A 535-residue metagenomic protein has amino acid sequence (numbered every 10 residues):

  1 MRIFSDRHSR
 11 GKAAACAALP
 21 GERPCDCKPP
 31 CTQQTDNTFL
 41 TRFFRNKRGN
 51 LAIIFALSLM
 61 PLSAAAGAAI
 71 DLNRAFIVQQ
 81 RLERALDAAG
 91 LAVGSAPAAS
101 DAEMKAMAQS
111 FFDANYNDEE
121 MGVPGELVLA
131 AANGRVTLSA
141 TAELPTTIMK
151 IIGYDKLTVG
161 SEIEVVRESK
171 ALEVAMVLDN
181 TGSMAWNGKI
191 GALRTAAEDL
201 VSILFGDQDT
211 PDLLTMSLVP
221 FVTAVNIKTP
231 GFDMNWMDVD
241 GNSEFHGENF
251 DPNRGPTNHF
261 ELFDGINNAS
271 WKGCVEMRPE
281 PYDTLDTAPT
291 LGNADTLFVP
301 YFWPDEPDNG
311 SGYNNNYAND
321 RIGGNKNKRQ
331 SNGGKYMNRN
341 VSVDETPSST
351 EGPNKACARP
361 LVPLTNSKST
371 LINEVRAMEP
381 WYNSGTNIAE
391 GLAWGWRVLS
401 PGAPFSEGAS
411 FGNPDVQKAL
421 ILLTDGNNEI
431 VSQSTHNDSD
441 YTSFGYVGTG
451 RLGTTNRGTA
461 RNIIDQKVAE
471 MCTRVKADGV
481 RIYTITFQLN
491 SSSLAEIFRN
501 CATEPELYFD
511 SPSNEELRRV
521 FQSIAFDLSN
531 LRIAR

Functional and structural regions predicted by a protein language model:
R2-F4, C16, C27, C31 (+6 more regions): Low-complexity, S/T/G/P-rich flexible repeat/linker segments used as non-globular hinges and stalks within
R2-I3, A98-A102, L172, G182-G402 (+5 more regions): Divalent-cation-coordinating short motifs within acidic/hydroxyl- or histidine-rich contexts, strongest in von
R2-R10, C25-K105, G182-A185, I482 (+1 more regions): Alpha-helical assembly-interface signal, strongest on the long, hydrophobic N-terminal helix that forms
A17-R23: N-terminal polybasic/positive-inside topogenic patches
A92-G94, T137-S139, G160-V166, E173-V177 (+3 more regions): Soluble periplasmic/extracytoplasmic beta-strand elements of cell-envelope proteins
D101-V166: Extended low-complexity, polyampholyte segments enriched in Ser/Thr/Pro and acidic residues
F112-D118, M471-R535: Von Willebrand factor A/integrin I-like adhesion domains
A142-P145, S169, N180-A185, V222-N226 (+3 more regions): Solvent-exposed loop/turn segments at secondary-structure junctions within structured extracellular/periplasmic domains
